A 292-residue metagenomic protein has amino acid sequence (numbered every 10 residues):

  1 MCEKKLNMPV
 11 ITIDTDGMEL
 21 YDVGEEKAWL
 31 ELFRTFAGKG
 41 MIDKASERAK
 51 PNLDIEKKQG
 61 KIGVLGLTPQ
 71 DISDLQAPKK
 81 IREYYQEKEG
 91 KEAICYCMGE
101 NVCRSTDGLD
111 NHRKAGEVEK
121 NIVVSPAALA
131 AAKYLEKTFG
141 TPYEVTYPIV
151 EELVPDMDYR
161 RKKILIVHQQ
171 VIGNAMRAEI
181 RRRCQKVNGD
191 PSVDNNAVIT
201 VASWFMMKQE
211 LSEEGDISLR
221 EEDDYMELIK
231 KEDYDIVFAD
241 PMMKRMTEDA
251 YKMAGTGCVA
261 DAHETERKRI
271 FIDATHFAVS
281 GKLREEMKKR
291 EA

Functional and structural regions predicted by a protein language model:
M1-A292: An N-terminal assembly and electron-transfer interface module characteristic of large anaerobic redox and radical
